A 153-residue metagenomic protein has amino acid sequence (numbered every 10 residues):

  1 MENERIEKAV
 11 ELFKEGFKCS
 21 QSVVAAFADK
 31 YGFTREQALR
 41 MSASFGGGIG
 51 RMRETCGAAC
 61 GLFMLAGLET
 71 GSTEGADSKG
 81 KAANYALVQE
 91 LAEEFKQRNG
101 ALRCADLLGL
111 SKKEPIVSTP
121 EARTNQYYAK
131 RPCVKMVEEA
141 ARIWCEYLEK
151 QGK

Functional and structural regions predicted by a protein language model:
M1-E15: Polybasic, low-complexity association/targeting segments
F13-G16, F27, Y31, I49 (+4 more regions): Structural signal for hydrophobic packing residues in well-ordered secondary-structure cores of soluble enzyme domains
F17, F45-M64: Glycine/serine-rich anion-binding loops at beta->alpha junctions that coordinate negatively charged ligand groups
A26-S44, K113-S118: Acidic-glycine-rich active-site phosphate/pyrophosphate-binding loop
K30-R40, A66-L87: Phosphate-handling active-site elements
R53, G75-G80, F95-K96: RNase III-family endoribonuclease catalytic core
N84-K153: C-terminal binding/interaction regions
